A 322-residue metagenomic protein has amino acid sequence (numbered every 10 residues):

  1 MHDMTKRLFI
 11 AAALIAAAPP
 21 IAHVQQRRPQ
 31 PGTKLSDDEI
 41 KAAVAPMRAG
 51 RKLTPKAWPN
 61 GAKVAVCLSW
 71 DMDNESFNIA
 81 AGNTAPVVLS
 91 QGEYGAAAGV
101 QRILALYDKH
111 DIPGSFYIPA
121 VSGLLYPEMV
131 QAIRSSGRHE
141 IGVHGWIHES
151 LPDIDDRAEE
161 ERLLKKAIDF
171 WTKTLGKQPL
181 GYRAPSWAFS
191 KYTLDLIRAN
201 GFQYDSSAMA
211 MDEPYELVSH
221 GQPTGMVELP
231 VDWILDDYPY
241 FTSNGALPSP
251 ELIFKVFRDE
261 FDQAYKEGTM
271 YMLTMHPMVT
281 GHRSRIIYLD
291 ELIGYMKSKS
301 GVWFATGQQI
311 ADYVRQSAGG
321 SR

Functional and structural regions predicted by a protein language model:
H2-I15: N-terminal secretory signal peptides and thylakoid transit peptides that target proteins across membranes
A17-P19: N-terminal signal peptide c-region/cleavage motif recognized by signal peptidases
A22-V24: Boundary at the C-terminal end of the N-terminal hydrophobic targeting segment
Q26-R28: Sec-dependent signal peptide cleavage junction
P31-G181, S186-L229, E251-L273, G281-R322: Catalytic alpha-helical scaffold of carbohydrate-active enzymes acting on polysaccharides/glycoconjugates
V227-G245: Glycine-rich, positively charged active-site loop/lid region within alpha/beta enzyme cores that binds and organizes
I234-D237, T269, M275-M278: Active-site clefts of carbohydrate-active enzymes
N244, P248-L252: A short glycine-/small-residue-rich loop at the edge of a beta-strand within enzyme catalytic domains
